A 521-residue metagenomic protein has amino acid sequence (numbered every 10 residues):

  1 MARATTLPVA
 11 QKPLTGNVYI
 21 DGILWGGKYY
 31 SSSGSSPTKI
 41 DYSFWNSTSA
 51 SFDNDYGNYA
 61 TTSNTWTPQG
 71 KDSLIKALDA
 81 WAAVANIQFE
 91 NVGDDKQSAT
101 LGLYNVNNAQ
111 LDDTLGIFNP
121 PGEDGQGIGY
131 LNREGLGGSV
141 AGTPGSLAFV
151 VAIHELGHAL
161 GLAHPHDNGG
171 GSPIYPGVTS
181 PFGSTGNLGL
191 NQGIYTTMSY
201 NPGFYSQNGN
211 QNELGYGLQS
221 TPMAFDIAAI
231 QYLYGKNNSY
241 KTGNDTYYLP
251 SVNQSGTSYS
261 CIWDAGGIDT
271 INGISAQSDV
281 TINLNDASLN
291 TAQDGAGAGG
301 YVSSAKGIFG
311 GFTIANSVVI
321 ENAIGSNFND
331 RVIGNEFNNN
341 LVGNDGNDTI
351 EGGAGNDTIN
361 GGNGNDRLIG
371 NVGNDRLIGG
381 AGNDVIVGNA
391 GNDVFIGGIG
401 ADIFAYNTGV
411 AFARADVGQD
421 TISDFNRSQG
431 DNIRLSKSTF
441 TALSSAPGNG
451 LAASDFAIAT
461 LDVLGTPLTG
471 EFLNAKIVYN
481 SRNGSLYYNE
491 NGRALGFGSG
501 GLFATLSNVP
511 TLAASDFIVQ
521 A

Functional and structural regions predicted by a protein language model:
M1-W66: Disordered inhibitory propeptide/activation segment of secreted metzincin zinc metalloprotease zymogens, centered on
S35, N105-I128, P181-S184: Catalytic zinc-binding patch centered on the HExxH motif and its immediate surroundings that defines zinc-dependent
F44-S47, F118-P144, V319: Active-site scaffold of zinc-dependent metalloenzymes
S47-S49, Q97, N107-Q110, L136-G137 (+9 more regions): Acidic glycine-/aspartate-rich tracts in secreted/extracellular proteins
D53-D95, G266, N272-Q277: Zn2+-dependent metallopeptidase catalytic core
T62, G138-G142, S146-L147, G170-S184 (+7 more regions): Acidic, glycine-rich calcium-binding repeat modules characteristic of RTX/beta-roll and related beta-solenoid repeat
V150-P165: Active-site recognition of the HExxH zinc-binding catalytic motif
T221, A305-F309, S317, E321 (+1 more regions): Low-complexity acidic/polar repeat-biased segments
